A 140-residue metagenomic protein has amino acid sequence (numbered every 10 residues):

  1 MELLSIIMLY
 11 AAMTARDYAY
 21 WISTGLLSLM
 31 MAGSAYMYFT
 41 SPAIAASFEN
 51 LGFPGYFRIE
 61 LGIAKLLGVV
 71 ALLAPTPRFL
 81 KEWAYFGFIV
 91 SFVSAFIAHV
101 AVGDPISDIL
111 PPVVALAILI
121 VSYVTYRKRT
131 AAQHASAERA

Functional and structural regions predicted by a protein language model:
E2-A140: Membrane-interface extramembranous regions
